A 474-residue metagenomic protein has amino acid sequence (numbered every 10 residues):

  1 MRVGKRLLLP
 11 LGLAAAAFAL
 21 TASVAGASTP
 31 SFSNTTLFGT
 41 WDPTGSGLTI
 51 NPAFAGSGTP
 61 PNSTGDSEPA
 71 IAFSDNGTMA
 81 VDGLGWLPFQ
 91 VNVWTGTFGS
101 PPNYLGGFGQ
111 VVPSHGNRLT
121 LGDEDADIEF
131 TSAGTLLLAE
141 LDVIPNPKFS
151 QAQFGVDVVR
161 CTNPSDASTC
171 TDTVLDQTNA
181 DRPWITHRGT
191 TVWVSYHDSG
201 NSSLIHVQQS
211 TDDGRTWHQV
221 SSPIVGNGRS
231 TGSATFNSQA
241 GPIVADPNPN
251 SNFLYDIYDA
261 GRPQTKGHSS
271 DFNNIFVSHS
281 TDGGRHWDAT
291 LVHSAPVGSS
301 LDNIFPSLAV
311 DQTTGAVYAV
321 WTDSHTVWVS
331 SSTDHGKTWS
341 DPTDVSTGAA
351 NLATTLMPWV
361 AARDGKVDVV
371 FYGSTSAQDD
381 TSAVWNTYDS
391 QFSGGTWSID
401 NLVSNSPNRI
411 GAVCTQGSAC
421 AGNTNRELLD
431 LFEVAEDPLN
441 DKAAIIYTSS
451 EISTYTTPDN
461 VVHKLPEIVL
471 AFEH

Functional and structural regions predicted by a protein language model:
M1-L11: Bacterial N-terminal signal peptides that target proteins for export
R6-L8, T21, G189, S202: Low-complexity, intrinsically disordered short peptide segments enriched in small/polar/basic residues
P10-A22: Bacterial N-terminal signal peptides
A27-H474: C-terminal PAP-associated
